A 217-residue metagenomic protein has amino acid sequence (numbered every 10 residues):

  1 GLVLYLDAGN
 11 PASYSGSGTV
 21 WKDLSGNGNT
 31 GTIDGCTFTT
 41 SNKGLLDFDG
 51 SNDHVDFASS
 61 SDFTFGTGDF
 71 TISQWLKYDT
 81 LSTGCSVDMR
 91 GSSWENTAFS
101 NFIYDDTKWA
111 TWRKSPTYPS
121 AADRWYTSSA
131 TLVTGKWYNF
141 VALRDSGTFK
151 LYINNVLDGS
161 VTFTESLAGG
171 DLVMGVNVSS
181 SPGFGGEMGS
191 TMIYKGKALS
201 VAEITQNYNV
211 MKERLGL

Functional and structural regions predicted by a protein language model:
G1-N52, I204-L217: Extracytoplasmic low-complexity segments
Y5-D7, D47, D56, D69-K77 (+5 more regions): Residues within well-ordered beta-strands of beta-sheet-rich folds
G16, W21, S51-T111, T148-F149 (+2 more regions): Extracellular glycan-recognition modules
S25-N52, I72-S82, S100-E165: Extracellular glycan-interaction surfaces
H54-S59, D123-S128, G175-N177: Short structured motifs
G66, T131-T134, G185: Short sequence motifs at beta-strands and strand-loop junctions characteristic of Gram-negative outer-membrane
V161-E187: Flexible glycan-contacting loops in extracellular carbohydrate-active proteins
